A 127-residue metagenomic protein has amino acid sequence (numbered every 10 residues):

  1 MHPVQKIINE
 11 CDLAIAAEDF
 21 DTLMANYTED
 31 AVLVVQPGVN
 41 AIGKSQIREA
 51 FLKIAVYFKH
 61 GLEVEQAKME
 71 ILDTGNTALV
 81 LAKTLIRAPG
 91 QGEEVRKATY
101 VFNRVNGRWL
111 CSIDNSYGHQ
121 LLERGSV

Functional and structural regions predicted by a protein language model:
H2-T22, V32-V127: A beta-strand edge to alpha-helix "cap/lid" segment located at domain peripheries
